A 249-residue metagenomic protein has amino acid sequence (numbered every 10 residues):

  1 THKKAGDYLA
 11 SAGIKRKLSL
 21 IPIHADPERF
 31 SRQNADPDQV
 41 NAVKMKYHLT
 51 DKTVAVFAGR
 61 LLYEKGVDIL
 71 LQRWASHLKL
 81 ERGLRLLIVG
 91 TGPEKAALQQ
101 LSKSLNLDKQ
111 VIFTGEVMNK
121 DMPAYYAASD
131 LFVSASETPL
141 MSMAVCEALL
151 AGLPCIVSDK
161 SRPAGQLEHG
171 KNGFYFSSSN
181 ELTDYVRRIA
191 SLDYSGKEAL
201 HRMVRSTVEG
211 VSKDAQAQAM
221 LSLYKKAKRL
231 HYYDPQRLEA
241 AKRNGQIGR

Functional and structural regions predicted by a protein language model:
T1-N41, L49-T50: Donor nucleotide-sugar binding/catalytic pocket of nucleotide-sugar-dependent glycosyltransferases
L49-K65, L71-W74: Conserved donor-binding/catalytic core segment of Leloir-type glycosyltransferases
Q99-V117: Nucleotide-activated donor-binding/catalytic signature segment of Leloir-type glycosyltransferases, i.e., the conserved
E116-V117, A124-S129: Short alpha-helical donor nucleotide-sugar binding micro-motif in glycosyltransferases
E137: Aromatic "clamp/platform" in nucleotide-sugar-dependent glycosyltransferases that forms part of the donor/acceptor
P154-V157: Short hydrophobic beta-strand element within catalytic cores of glycosyltransferases and related nucleotide-activated
H169-G170, F174-N180, R188-Y194: Conserved acidic donor-binding segment of nucleotide-sugar-dependent glycosyltransferases
E198-Y233, R237, K242: A charged, aromatic-enriched C-terminal amphipathic alpha-helix characteristic of glycosyltransferases across folds
